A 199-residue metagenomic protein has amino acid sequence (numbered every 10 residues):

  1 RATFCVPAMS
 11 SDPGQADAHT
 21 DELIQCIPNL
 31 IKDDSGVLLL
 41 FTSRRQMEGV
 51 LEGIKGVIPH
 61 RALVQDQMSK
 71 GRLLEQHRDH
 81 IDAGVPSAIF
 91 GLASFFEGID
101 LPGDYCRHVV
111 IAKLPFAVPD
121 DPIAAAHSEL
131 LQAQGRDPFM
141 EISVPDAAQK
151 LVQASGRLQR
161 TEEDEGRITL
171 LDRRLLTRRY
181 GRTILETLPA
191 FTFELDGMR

Functional and structural regions predicted by a protein language model:
R1-R199: ASCE RecA-like P-loop NTPase motor cores that couple ATP hydrolysis to mechanical translocation on nucleic acids
